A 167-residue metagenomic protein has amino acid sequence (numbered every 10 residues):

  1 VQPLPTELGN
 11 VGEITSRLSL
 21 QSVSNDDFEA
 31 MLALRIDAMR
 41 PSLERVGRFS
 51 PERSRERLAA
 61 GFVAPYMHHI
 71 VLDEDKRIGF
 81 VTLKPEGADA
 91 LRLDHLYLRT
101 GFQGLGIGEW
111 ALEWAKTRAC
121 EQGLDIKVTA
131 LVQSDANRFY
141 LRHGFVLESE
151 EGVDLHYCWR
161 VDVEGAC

Functional and structural regions predicted by a protein language model:
L18-A33: A short beta-loop-alpha structural element at the N-terminal edge of CoA-dependent acyl/N-acetyltransferase catalytic
I36-A59: Conserved GNAT-fold acetyl-CoA-binding loop/helix
A59-I70, G79: A short helix-loop-beta-strand connector motif used in the catalytic cores of GNAT acetyltransferases and, in some
K76-P85, R92, Y97: Conserved beta-strand in the GNAT
L98, G104-T117, L141-R142: Conserved acetyl-CoA-binding loop-helix of GNAT-fold acetyltransferases
E109, V132-H156: Conserved active-site alpha-helix within GNAT-family acetyltransferase domains
A119-L131: Conserved GNAT acetyl-CoA-binding A-motif
